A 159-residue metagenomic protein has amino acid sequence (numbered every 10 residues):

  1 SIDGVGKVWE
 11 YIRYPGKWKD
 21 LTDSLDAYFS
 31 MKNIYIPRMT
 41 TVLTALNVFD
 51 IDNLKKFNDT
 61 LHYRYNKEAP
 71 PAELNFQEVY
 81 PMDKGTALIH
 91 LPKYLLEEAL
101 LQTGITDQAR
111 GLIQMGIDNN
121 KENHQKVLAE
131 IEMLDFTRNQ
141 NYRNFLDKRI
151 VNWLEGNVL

Functional and structural regions predicted by a protein language model:
S1-H90, L95: Radical SAM/AdoMet-radical enzyme domain recognition
W9-Y14, R38-V42, A99-L100, I113-I117 (+1 more regions): Active-site rim elements
P70-Y80, A99-I113: Extended, charge-rich low-complexity interaction segments
Q102-L159: Radical SAM enzyme core and accessory elements
